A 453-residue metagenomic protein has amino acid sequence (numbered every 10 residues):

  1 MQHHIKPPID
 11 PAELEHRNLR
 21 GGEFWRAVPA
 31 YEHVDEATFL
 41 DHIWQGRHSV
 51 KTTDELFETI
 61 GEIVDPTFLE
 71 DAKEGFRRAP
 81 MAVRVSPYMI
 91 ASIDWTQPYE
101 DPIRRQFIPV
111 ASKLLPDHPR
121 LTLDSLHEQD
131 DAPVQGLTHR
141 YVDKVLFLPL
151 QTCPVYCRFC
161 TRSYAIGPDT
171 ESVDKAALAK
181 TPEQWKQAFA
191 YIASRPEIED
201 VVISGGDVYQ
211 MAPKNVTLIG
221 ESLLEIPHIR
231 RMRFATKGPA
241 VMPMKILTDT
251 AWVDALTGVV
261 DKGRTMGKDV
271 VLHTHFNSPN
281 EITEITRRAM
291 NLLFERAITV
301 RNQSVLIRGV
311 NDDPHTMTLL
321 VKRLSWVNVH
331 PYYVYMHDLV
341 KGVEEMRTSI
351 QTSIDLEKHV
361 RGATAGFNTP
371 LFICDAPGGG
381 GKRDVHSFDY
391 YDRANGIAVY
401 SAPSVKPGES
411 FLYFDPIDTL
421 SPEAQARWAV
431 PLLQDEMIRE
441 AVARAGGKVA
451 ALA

Functional and structural regions predicted by a protein language model:
M1-R140: Flexible, acidic/Gly-rich N-terminal and inter-domain linker regions that tether and position cofactor-handling modules
V83-V85, D130-S163: N-terminal pre-triad scaffold of radical SAM enzymes
M89, C157, Y332: Conserved, mostly hydrophobic/aromatic
F147-L148, V202-G205: Short glycine-rich or small-residue beta-strand-to-loop segments that form or flank ligand, phosphate, metal/Fe-S
C160-V173: Iron-sulfur (Fe-S) cluster-binding segments and ferredoxin-like electron-carrier domains, especially [2Fe-2S]
V173-T181: Short cysteine/histidine-rich metal-coordination sites, predominantly Zn2+-binding motifs
P182-P196, D200, Y209-T364: Conserved AdoMet/S-adenosylmethionine-binding subsite of the radical SAM
T352-A453: C-terminal accessory extensions appended to soluble enzyme cores
